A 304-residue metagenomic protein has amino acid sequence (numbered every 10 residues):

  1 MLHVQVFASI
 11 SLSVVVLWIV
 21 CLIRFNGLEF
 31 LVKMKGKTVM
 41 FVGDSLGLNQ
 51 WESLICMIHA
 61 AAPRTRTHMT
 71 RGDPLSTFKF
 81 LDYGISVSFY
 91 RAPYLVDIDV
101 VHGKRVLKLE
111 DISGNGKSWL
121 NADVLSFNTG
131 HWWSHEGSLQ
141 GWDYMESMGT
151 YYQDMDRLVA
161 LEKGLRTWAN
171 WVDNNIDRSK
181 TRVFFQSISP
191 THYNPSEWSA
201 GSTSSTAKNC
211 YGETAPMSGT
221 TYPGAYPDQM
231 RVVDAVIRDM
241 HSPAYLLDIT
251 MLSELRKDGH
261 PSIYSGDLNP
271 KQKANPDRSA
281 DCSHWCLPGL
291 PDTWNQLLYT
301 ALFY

Functional and structural regions predicted by a protein language model:
M1-Y304: A compositional signature for long Ser/Thr(±Pro)-rich, low-complexity
